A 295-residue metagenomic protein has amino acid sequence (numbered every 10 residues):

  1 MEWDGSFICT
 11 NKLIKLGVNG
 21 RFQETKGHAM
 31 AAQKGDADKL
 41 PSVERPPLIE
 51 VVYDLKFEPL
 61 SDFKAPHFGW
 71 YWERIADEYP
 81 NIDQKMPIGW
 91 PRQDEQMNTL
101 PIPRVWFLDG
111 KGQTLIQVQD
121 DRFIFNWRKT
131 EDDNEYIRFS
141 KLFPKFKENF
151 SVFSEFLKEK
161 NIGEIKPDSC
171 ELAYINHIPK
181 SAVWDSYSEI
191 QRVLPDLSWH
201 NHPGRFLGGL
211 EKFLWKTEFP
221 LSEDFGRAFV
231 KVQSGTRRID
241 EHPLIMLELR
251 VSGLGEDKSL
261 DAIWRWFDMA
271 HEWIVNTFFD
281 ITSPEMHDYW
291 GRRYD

Functional and structural regions predicted by a protein language model:
K26-E44, L48-I124: N-terminal low-complexity, intrinsically disordered segments
L40, R104-L115, I165-D240, L244: Aromatic/basic-lined ligand-recognition segments that form π-stacking hydrophobic pockets flanked by Lys/Arg to engage
P46-L55, I116-Y136, I165-I175, E241-G255: Glycine-rich, often proline-containing surface loops adjacent to acidic residues and nearby aromatics that form
F125-I165: Aromatic- and glycine-enriched beta-alpha-beta binding-site module
N161-I175, P284-D295: Short, highly charged C-terminal tails/helix-capping segments
I239-D295: Long, compositionally biased interface segments
